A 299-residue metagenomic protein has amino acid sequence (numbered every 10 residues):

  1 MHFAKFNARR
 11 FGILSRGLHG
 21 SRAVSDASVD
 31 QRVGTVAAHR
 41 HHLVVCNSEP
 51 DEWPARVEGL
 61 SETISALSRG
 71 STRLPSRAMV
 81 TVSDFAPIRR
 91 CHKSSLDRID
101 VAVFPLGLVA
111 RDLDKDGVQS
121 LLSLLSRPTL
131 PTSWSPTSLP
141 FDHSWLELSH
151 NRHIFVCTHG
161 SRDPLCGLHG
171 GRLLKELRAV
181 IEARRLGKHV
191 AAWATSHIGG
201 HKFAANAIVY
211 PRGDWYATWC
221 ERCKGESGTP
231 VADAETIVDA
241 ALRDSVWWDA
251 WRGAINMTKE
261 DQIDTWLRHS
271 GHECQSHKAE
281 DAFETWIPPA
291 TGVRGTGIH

Functional and structural regions predicted by a protein language model:
H2-H299: Histidine/cysteine-enriched polar flanking segments
